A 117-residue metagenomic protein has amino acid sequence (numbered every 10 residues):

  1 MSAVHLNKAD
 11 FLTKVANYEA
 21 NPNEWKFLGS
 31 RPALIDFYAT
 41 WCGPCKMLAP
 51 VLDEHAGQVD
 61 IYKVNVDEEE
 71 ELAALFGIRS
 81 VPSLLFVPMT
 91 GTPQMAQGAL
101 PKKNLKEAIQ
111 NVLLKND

Functional and structural regions predicted by a protein language model:
M1-L12, L114-D117: N-terminal targeting signals for export/organelle localization
H5-L6, F37, L48-L72, I78: Thiol-based oxidoreductase modules, predominantly thioredoxin-like and allied folds used for disulfide exchange
L6-A33: A short beta-strand-turn-helix
L12-T13, E69-L72, K103: Short loop/turn elements that flank and shape the SAM/SAH-binding pocket of Class I
E24, L75-F76: Short amphipathic alpha-helix with an adjacent loop that forms part of the alpha/beta core around
S30-A33, F37-W41, S80: Short pre-active-site segment immediately N-terminal to redox-active cysteine/selenocysteine motifs in thiol-based
G43-K46, L85: Cys/His/Pro-rich metal-binding microdomains
S80, L85-D117: Non-catalytic, surface beta->alpha helical segment in thiol-disulfide oxidoreductase systems
